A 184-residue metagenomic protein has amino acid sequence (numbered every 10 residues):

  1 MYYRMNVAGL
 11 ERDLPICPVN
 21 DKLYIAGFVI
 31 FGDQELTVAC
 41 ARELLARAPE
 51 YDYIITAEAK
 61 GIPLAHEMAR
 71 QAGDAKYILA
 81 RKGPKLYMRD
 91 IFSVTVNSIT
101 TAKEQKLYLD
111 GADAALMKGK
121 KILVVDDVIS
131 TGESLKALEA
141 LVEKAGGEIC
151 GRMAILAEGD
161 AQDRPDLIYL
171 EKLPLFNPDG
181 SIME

Functional and structural regions predicted by a protein language model:
M1-Y51: Active-site-facing substrate-recognition patch
Y2-R4, K136-E184: PRPP-dependent phosphoribosyltransferase catalytic core
Y51-E58: Short glycine-rich phosphate-binding loop at a beta-alpha junction
E58-L64, T131: Gly/Ser/Thr-rich loops at beta-strand to alpha-helix junctions that form or flank small-molecule/cofactor-binding
L64-A72, E139: Short Gly/Thr/Asp-enriched flexible loops that form oxyanion-binding sites at enzyme active sites
A72, V94-I99, I168-E171: Short, hinge-like loop/turn segments at secondary-structure boundaries
G73-A75, G146-G147: A short helix->loop->beta-strand "cap" motif at the edges of active sites that frequently abuts
Y77-I122: Short, glycine/charge-rich flexible loops or terminal/linker lids adjacent to PRPP-binding catalytic cores
